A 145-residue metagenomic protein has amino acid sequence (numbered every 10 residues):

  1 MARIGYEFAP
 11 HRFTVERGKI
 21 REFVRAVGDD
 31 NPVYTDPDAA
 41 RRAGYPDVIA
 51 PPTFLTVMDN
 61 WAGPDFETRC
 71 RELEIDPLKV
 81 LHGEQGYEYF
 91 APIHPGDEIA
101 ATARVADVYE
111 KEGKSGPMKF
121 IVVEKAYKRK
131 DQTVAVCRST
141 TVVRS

Functional and structural regions predicted by a protein language model:
M1, E84, E88-S145: HotDog/MaoC-like acyl-thioester-processing domains
M1-E84: Hot-dog-fold acyl-thioester-processing enzymes
